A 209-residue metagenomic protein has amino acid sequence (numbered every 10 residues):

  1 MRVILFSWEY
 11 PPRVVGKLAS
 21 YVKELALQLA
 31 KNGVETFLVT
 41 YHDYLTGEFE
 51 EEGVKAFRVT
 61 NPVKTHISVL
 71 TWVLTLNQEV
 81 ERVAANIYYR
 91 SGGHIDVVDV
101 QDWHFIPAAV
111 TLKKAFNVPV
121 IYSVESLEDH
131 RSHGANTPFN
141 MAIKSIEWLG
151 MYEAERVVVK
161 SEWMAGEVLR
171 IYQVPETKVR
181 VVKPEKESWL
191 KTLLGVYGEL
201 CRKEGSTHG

Functional and structural regions predicted by a protein language model:
M1-E50, E187-Y197, C201-G209: N-terminal subdomain of nucleotide-sugar transferases
V3, V110-R131: Active-site proximal beta-strand in glycosyltransferases
W8, V124-L127, K183-P184: Histidine-centered beta-alpha loop that forms part of the nucleotide-sugar donor binding/catalytic region in diverse
E35-G93, K183-P184, L190: A conserved catalytic-core segment of Leloir-type glycosyltransferases
Y44, H104-F105, W163-A165: Alpha-helix capping/helix-boundary segments
V100-F105, V124: Short His-centered aromatic/hydrophobic patch
N140-V157: Membrane-proximal helix-turn-helix segments that form the acceptor-binding/catalytic region of lipid-linked
A165-E185: Helix-loop-beta element that forms the nucleotide-linked donor phosphate-binding surface in glycosyltransferases
